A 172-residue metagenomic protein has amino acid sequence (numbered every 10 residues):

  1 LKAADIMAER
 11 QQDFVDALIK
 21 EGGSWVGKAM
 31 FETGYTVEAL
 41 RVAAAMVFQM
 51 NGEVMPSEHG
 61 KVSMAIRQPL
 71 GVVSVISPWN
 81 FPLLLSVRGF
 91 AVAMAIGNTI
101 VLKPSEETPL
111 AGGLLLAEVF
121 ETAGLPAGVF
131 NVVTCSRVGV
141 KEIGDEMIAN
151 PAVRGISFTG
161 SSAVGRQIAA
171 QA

Functional and structural regions predicted by a protein language model:
L1-K61: N-terminal Rossmann-like NAD(P)+-binding subdomain of aldehyde/semialdehyde dehydrogenases
N51-A172: Rossmann-like NAD(P) dinucleotide-binding subdomain of oxidoreductase/dehydrogenase enzymes
